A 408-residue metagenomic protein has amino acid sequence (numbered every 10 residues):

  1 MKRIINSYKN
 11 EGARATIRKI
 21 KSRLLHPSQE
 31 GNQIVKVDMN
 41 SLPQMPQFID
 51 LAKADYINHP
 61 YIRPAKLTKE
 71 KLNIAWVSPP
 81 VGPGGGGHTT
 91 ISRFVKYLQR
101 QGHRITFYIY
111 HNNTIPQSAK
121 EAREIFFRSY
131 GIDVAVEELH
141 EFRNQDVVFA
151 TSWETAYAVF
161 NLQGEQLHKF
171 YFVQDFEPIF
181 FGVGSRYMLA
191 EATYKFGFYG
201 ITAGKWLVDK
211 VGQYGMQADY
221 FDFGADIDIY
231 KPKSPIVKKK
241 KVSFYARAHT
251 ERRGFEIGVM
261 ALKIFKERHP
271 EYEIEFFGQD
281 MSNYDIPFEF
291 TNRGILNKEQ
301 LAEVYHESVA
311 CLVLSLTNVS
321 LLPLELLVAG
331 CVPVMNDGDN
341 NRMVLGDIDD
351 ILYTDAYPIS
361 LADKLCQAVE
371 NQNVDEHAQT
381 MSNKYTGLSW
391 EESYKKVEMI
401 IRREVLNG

Functional and structural regions predicted by a protein language model:
I34-V35, E154, A158-V159, F180 (+1 more regions): A short, active-site helix/loop in glycosyltransferases that binds the activated sugar's phosphate group
A52-A65, P178-G184, G212, Y220-K239: Acidic anion/phosphate-binding donor-loop and adjacent secondary structure in glycosyltransferase catalytic cores
T90, F107, Q213-D219, F223-T291 (+1 more regions): Conserved catalytic-core segment of nucleotide-activated headgroup transferases in glycan assembly
V136-N144, V183-G200: Membrane-proximal helix-turn-helix segments that form the acceptor-binding/catalytic region of lipid-linked
H306-N318, C331: Acidic donor-binding loop of glycosyltransferase active sites
V332-N336: Short hydrophobic beta-strand element within catalytic cores of glycosyltransferases and related nucleotide-activated
D350-I359, Q367-N373: Conserved acidic donor-binding segment of nucleotide-sugar-dependent glycosyltransferases
G387-G408: C-terminal alpha-helical cap of glycosyltransferases
